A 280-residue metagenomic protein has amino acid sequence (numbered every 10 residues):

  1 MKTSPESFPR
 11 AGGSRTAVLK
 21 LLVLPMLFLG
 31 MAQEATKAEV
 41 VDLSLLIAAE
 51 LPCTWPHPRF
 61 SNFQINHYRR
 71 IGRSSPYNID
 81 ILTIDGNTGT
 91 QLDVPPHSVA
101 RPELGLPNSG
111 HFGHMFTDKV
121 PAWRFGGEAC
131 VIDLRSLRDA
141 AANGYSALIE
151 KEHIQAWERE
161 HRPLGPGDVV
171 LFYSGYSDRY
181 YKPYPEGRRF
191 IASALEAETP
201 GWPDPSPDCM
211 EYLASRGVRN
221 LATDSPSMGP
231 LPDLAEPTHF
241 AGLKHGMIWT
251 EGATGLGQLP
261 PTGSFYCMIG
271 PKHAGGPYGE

Functional and structural regions predicted by a protein language model:
M1-R15: N-terminal secretory signal peptides that target proteins for export/translocation
T3, A17, G30-E34: Short, low-complexity interaction segments enriched in Ser/Thr/Pro/Gly
R10, V23-L24, I81, A214: Residue-level detector of transmembrane insertion/anchoring sites
K20-G30: Bacterial N-terminal signal peptides
Q33-E280: Active-/binding-site microenvironments in catalytic and ligand-binding cores
